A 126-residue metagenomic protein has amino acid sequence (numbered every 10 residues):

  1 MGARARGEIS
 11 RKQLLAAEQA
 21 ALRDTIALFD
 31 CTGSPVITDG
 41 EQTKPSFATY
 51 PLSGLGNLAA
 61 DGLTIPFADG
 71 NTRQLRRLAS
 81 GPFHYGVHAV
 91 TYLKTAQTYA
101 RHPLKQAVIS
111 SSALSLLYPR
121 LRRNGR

Functional and structural regions predicted by a protein language model:
M1-R126: Domain-level signal for soluble alpha/beta catalytic cores
